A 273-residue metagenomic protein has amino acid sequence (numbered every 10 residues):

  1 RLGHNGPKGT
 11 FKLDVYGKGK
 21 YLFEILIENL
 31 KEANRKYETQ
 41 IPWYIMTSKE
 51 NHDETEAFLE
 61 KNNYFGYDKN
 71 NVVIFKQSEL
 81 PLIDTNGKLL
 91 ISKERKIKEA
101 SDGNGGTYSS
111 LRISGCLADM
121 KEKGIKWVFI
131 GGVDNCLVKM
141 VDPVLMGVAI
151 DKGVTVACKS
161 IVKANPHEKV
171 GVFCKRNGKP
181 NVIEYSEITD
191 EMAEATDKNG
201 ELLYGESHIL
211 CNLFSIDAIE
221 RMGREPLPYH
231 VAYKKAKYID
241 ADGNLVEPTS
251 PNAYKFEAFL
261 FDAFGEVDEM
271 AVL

Functional and structural regions predicted by a protein language model:
R1-N70, P81, I91-S101, G105-Y108 (+2 more regions): N-terminal glycine-rich phosphate-binding loop and ensuing alpha1 helix
P42-Y44, V73, A157, A271: A structural signal for isolated positions on well-ordered beta-strands in alpha/beta enzyme cores
M46-K49, G132, L213: Conserved residues at beta->alpha junctions
L59, N63, R112-G115, G223 (+2 more regions): Generic secondary-structure transition motif, activating predominantly at the C-termini of alpha-helices
Y64-F65, K69-E168: Conserved beta-loop-beta/alpha segment of the NTase-like Rossmann-fold superfamily that binds/positions NTPs
M120, G124-F129, L137-V141, M146-L273: Catalytic core of tubulin tyrosine ligase-like
